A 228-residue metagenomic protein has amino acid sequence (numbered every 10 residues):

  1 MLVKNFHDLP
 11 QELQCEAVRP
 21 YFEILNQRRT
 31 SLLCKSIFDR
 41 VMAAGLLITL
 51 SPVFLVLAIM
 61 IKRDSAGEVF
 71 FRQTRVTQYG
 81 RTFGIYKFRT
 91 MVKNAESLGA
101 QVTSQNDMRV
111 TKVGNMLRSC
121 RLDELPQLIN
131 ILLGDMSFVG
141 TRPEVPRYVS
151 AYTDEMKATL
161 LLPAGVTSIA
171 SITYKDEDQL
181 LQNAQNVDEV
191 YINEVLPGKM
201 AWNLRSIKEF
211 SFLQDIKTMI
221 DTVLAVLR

Functional and structural regions predicted by a protein language model:
L2-F6, L161-R228: C-terminal terminal-structure detector
V3-N5, Q14-E16, F22-A95, N130 (+1 more regions): A hydrophobic, helix-centered structural microdomain
H7, Q11-Q14, F71-R109, A170-L196: Short, glycine-rich, amphipathic interfacial segments at transmembrane boundaries or analogous
L25, L47, Q101-Q105, L160: Residue-level "hotspot" positions that anchor or transmit function at local structural transition points
V41, D107-K112, P197-N203: Bateman (tandem CBS) regulatory domains
L55-I59, T74, Y148-V149, T153-L161 (+1 more regions): Intrinsically disordered, low-complexity boundary segments flanking structured domains
L57, A100, V139-T141, R147 (+1 more regions): Short, hydrophobic secondary-structure boundary micro-motifs
S104-I169: A short, structured surface patch at a secondary-structure boundary
